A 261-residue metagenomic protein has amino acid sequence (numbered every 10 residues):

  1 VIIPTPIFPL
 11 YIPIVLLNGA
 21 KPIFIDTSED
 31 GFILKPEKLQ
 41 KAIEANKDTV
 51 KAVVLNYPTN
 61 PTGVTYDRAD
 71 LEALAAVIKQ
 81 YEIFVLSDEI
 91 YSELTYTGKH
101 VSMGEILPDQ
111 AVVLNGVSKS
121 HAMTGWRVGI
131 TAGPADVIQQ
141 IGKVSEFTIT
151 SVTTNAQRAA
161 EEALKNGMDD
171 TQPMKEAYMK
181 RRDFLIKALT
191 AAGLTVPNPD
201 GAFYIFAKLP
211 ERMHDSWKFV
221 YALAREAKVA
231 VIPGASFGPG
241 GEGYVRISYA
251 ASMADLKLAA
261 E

Functional and structural regions predicted by a protein language model:
I2-E261: PLP-dependent class I/II
